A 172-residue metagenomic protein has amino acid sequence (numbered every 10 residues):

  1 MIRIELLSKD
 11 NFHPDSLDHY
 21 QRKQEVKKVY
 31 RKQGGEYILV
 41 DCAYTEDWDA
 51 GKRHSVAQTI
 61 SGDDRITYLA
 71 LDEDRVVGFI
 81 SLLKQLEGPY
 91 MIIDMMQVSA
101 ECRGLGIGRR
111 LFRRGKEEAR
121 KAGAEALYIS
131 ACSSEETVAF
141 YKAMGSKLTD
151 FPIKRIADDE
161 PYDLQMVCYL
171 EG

Functional and structural regions predicted by a protein language model:
M1-R3, E171-G172: Short, Lys/Arg-enriched, disordered terminal segments
S8-H13, H19-Y90, D94, S99 (+3 more regions): Acetyl-CoA-dependent GNAT
V98, G104-E117, K142-A143: Conserved acetyl-CoA-binding loop-helix of GNAT-fold acetyltransferases
A119-A131: Conserved GNAT acetyl-CoA-binding A-motif
A122, A143-M144: Structural motif
Y128, C132, K147-L164: Conserved catalytic-core motifs of GNAT/GCN5-like acyltransferases
T137: Helix-turn-helix
